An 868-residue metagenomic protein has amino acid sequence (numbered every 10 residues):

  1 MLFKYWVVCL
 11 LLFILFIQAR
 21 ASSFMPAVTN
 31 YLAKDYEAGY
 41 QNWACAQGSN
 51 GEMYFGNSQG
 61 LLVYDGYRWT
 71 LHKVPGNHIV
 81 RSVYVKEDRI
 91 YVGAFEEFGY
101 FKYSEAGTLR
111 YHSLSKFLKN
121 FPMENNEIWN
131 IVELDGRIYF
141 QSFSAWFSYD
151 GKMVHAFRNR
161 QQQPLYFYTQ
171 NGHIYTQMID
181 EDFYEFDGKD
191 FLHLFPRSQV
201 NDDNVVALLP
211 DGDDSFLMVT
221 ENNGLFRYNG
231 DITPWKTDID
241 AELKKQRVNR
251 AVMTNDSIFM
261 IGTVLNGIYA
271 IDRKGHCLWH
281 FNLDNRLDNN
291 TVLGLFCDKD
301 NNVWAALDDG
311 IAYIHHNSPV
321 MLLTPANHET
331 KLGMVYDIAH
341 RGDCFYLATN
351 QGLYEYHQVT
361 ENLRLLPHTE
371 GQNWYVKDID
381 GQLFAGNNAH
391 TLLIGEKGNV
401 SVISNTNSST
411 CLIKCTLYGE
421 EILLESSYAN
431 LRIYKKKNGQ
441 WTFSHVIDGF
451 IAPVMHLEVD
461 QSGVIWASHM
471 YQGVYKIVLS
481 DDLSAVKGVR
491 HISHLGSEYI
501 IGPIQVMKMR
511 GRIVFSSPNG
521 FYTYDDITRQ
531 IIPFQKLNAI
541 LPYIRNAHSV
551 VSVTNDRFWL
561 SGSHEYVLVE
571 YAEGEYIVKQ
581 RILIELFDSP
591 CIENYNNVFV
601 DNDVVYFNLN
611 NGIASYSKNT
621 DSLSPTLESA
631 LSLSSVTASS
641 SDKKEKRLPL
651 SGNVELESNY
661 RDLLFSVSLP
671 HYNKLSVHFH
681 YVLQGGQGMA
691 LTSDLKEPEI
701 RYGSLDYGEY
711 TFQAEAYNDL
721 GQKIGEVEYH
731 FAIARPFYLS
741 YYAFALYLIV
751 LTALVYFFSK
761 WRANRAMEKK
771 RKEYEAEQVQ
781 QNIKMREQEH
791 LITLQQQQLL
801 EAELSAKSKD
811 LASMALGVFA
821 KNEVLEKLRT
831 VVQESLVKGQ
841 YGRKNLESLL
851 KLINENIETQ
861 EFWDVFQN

Functional and structural regions predicted by a protein language model:
M1-I733, S740-Y741, A745, I749-T752 (+1 more regions): Carboxylate-rich, polar loop motifs that coordinate divalent cations or form catalytic acidic clusters
Y40, I268, V446, A776 (+4 more regions): Short, flexible segments with low predicted structural confidence
I128, D135, F143, K618 (+5 more regions): Non-catalytic alpha-helical coupling and interface elements of nucleotide-dependent molecular machines and regulators
R137, R227, Y672, E855-N868: Short, intrinsically disordered, charge-balanced linker/junction segments flanking boundaries in proteins
M321-A326, A753-A820: Cytosolic signal-transmission helices at domain junctions
L695, K809, E855: Glycine- and acidic
A820-F866: Histidine phosphotransfer helical core of two-component systems
